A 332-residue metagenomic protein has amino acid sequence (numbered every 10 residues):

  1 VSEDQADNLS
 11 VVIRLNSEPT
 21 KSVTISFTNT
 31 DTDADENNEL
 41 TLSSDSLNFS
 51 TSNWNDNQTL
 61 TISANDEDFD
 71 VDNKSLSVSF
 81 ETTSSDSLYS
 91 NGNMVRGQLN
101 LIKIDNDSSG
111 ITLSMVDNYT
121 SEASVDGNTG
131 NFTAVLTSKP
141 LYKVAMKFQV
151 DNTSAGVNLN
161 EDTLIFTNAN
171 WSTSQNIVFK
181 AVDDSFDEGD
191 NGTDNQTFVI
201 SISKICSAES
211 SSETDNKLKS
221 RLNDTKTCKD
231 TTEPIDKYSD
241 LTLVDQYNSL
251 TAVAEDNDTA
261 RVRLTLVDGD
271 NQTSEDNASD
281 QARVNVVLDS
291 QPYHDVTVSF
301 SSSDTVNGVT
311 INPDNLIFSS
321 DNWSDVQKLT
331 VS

Functional and structural regions predicted by a protein language model:
V1-S332: Short boundary segments that mark the start of a structured unit
